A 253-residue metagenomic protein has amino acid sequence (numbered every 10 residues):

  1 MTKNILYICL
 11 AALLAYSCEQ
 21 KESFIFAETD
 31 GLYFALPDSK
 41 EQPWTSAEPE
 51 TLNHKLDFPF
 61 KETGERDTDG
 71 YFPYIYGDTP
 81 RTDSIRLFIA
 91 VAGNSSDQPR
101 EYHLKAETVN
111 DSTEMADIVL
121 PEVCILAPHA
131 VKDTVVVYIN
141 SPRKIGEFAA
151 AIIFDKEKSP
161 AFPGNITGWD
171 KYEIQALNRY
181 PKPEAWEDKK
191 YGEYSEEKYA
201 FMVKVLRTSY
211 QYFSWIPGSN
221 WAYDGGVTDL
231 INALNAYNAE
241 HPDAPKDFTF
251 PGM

Functional and structural regions predicted by a protein language model:
M1-T2, T134: Generic N-terminal leader/processing signal
T2-I8: Sec-dependent signal peptide recognition, specifically the positively charged N-region followed immediately by
L14-S17: C-terminal motif of bacterial Sec signal peptides marking the signal peptidase cleavage site
E19-Y102, T108-C124, K132-T134, Y138-P142 (+2 more regions): Intrinsically disordered, low-complexity regulatory regions in eukaryotic proteins
